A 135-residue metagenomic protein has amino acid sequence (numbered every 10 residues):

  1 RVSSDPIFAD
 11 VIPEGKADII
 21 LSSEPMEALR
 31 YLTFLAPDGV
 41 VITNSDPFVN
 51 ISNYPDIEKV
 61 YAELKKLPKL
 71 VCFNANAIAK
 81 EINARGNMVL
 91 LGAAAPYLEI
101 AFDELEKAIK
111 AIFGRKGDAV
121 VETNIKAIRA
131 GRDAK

Functional and structural regions predicted by a protein language model:
R1-K135: Active-site cofactor/cluster-binding pocket
